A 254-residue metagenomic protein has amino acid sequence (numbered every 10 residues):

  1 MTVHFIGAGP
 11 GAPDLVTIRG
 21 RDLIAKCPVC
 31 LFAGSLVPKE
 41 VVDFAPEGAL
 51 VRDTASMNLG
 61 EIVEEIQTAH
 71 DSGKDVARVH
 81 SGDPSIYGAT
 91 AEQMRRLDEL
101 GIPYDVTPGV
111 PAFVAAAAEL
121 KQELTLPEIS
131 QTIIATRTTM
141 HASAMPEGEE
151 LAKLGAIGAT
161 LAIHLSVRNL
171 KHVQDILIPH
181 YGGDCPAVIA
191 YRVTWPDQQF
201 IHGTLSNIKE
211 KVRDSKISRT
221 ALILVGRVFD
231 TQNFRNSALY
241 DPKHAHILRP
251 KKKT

Functional and structural regions predicted by a protein language model:
M1, A12, D83-I157, Q199-H202: Class I SAM-dependent methyltransferase SAM-binding "motif I" and its flanking Rossmann-like core
M1-V110, K209, A221: Class I S-adenosyl-L-methionine
T2-F5, E61, S72-V76, T132 (+1 more regions): A contiguous loop/helix-start segment that scaffolds small-molecule binding in enzyme catalytic cores
V16-I18, A115-A117, V173-Q174: Short hydrophobic alpha-helical segments that form membrane-spanning helices or hydrophobic packing faces of helical
P38-K39, F113, L170-K171: Short, well-ordered alpha-helical microsegments
F44, E119-L120, I176: Residue-level signal for well-ordered alpha-helical positions
